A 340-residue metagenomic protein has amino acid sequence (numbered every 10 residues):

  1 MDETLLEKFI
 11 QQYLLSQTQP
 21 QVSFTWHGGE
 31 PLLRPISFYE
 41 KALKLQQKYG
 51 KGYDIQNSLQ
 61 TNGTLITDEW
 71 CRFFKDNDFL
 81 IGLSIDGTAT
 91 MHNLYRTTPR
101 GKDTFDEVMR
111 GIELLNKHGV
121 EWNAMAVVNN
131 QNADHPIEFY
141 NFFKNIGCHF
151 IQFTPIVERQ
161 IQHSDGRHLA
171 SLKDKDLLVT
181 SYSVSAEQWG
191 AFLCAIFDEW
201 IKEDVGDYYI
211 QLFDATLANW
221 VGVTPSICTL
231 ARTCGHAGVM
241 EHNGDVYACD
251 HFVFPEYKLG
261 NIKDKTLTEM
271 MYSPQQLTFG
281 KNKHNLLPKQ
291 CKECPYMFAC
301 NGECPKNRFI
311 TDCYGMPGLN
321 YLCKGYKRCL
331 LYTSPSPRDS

Functional and structural regions predicted by a protein language model:
M1-P155: Conserved glycine-rich "GG(E/T)P / GGGxP" loop and the immediately following alpha-helix in the radical SAM core
E30-L33, C234, C291-E293, M297-F298: Cysteine-centered iron-sulfur cluster-binding motifs in ferredoxin-type domains/subunits of redox enzymes
R96-D106, E113, K117-T229, T233 (+3 more regions): Radical SAM enzyme [4Fe-4S]-AdoMet core and its adjacent flexible, acidic and glycine-rich loops/tails across
P225, V253-Y296: Membrane-interface junctions of multi-pass transporters
H242: Short, ordered coil/turn segments that flank beta-strands lining enzyme active or ligand-binding pockets
L287-K327: Cysteine-cluster motifs in flexible loop/terminal segments that predominantly coordinate metals
Y332-D339: Conserved small/polar residues in nucleotide/adenosyl-binding loops
